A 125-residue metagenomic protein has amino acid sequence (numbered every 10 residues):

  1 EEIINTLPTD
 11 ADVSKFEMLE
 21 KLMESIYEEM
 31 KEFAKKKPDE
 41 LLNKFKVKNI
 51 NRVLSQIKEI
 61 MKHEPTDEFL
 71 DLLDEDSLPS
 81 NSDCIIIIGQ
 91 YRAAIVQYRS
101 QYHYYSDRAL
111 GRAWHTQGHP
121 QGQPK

Functional and structural regions predicted by a protein language model:
E1-N43: Short terminal alpha-helical segments
D10-D12, D39, D67, D71-D76 (+2 more regions): Acidic-enriched, low-complexity/disordered segments with a strong bias for Aspartate over Glutamate
D10-V13, E17-Y27, V47-L54, K58 (+3 more regions): Generic structural concept
E28-L72: Amphipathic alpha-helical interaction modules
D76-K125: Amphipathic alpha-helical binding modules
